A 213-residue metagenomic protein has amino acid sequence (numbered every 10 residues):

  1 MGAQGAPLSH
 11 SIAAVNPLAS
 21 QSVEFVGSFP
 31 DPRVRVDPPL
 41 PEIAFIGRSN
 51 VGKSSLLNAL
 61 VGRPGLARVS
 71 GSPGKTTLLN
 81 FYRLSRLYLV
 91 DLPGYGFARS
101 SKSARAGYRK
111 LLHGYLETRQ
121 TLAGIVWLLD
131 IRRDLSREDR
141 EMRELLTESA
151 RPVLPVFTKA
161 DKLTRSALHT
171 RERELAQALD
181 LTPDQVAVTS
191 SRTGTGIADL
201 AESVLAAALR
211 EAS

Functional and structural regions predicted by a protein language model:
G5-R99, L209: Conserved G1/Walker A P-loop phosphate-binding module
S20-R33, K162-S213: Canonical P-loop GTPase G-domain recognition
P30, K75, L87, G94-G96 (+3 more regions): Conserved nucleotide-binding/hydrolysis micro-motifs of P-loop NTPases
R35-D37, G71-N80, P93-A123, I131-L145: Switch II of P-loop NTPase G domains
P39, G65, L78, A104-Y108 (+6 more regions): Helical mechanochemical/support elements of P-loop NTPase systems and associated helical scaffolds
I43-V51, S55-L57, R68, N80-F81 (+6 more regions): Structured catalytic cores of enzymes that bind and process phosphorylated ligands/cofactors
H113-D184: Conserved C-terminal guanine-recognition region of P-loop GTPase G domains, centered on the G4
